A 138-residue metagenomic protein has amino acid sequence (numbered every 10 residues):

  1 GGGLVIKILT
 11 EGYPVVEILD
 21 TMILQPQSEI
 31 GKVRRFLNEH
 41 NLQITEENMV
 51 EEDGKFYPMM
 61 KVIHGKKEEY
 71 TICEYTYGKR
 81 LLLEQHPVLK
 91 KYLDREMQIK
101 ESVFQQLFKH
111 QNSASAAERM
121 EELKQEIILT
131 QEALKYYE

Functional and structural regions predicted by a protein language model:
G1-Y13: Active-site segment flanking the S-adenosylmethionine/decSAM binding pocket in AdoMet-dependent transferases
G3, S28-K32, I99: Short alpha-helical
L4-V5, V33, P58, L89: Amphipathic alpha-helical interface surfaces
Y13-G31, Q43: Conserved beta-strand signature within the Rossmann-like core of class I S-adenosyl-L-methionine
S28-K32, L37-E69: Active-site capping/gating segments
Y70-E138: An accessory alpha-helical subdomain
